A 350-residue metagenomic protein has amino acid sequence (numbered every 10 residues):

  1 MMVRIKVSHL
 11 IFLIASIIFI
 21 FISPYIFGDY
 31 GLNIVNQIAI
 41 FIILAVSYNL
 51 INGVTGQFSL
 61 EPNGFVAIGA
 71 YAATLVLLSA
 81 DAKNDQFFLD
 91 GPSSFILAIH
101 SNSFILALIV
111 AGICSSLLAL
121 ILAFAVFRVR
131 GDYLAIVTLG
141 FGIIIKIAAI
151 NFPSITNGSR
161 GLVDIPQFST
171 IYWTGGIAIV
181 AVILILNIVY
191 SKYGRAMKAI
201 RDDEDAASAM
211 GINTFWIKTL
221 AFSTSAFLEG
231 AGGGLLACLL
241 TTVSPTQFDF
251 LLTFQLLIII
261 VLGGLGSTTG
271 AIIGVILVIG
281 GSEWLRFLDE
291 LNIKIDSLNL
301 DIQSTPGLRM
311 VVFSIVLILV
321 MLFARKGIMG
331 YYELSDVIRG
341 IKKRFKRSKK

Functional and structural regions predicted by a protein language model:
M1-K350: Transmembrane alpha-helices and adjacent helix-loop boundaries
